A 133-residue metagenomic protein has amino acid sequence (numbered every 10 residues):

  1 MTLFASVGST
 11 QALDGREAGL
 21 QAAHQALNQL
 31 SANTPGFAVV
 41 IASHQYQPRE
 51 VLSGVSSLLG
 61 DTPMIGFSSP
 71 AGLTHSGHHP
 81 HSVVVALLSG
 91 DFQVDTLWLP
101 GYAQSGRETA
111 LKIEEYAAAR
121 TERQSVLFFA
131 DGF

Functional and structural regions predicted by a protein language model:
M1-F133: Cofactor- and metal-binding active-site motifs of prokaryotic enzymes that mediate redox/radical or nucleophilic
